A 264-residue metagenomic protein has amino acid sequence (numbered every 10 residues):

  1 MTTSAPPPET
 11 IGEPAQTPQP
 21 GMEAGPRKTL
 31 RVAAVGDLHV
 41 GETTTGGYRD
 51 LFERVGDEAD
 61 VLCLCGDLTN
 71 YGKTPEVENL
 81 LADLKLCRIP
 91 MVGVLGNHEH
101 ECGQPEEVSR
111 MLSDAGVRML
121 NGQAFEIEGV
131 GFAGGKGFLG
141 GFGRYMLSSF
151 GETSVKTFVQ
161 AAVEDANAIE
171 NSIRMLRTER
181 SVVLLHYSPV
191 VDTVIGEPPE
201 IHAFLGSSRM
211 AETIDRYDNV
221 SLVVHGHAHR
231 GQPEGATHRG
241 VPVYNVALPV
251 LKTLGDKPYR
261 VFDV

Functional and structural regions predicted by a protein language model:
M1-P90, H100-G103, V155, V159 (+1 more regions): N-terminal active-site segment of His-dependent metallophosphoesterases
T2-T29, E126, S208-S221, H229-V264: Binuclear metal-dependent phosphoesterase catalytic core
T29-H39, G129-G141, V182-L184, P242-L248: Active-site-proximal beta-strand elements of phosphoester/diester hydrolases
A34-G36, L62-D67, M91-N97, R118-Q123 (+3 more regions): Active-site neighborhood of phospho(di)ester-bond hydrolases with catalytic His/Asp-centered motifs
T43-Y48, L68-K85, L95, H100-A115 (+3 more regions): Metal-dependent catalytic neighborhoods of phosphoester/phosphodiester hydrolases
L80, L147-S149, L176-N219: Active-site-proximal segments of metal-dependent phosphoesterases and phosphodiesterases across multiple
C102, V108-G140: Hydrophobic alpha-helical segments and helix pairs
A115, V130-T178, A203-S208: Binuclear metal-dependent hydrolase catalytic cores centered on His/Asp/Glu-rich metal-binding motifs
